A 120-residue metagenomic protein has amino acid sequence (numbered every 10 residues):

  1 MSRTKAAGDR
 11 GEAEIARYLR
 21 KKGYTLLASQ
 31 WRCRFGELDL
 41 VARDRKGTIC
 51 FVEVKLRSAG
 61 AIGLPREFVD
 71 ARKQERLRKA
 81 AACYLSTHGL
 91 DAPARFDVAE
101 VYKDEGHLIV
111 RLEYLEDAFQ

Functional and structural regions predicted by a protein language model:
M1-S29: Acidic-basic catalytic patches of nuclease active cores, encompassing PD-(D/E)XK and other metal-cofactor nuclease
L19, L77, F96: Residue-level signal for inorganic ion chemistry
G23, R34-L38, A94: Short beta-strand or tight-loop elements that sit immediately N-terminal to catalytic metal-binding acidic residues
W31-R32, K103: Basic, glycine-rich
F35, I49-F51, P93, L112: Structural motif
L38-A42, G47-G60, L77: Conserved catalytic cores of phosphodiester-cleaving nucleases, focusing on short active-site segments
S58-S86: Mg2+/Mn2+-dependent nuclease catalytic core
T87-Q120: Domain-level recognition of nuclease-like catalytic cores that cleave nucleotide substrates
